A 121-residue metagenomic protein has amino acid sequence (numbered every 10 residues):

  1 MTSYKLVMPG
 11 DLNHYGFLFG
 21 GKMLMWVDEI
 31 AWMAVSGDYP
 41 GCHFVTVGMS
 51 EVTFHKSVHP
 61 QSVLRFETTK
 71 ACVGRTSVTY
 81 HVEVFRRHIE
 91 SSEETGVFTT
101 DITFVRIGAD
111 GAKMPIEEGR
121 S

Functional and structural regions predicted by a protein language model:
M1-G48, V105-S121: Hot-dog-fold acyl-thioester-processing enzymes
M1-T2, V58-P60, A71-S121: HotDog/MaoC-like acyl-thioester-processing domains
V7-D11, M49-K56, R86-H88: Short, well-ordered turn and helix-capping elements at secondary-structure junctions
W32-E67, A71-V73, S77-T79, E94-T100: Hydrophobic beta-strand-centered segment that forms part of the acyl-chain substrate-binding groove
